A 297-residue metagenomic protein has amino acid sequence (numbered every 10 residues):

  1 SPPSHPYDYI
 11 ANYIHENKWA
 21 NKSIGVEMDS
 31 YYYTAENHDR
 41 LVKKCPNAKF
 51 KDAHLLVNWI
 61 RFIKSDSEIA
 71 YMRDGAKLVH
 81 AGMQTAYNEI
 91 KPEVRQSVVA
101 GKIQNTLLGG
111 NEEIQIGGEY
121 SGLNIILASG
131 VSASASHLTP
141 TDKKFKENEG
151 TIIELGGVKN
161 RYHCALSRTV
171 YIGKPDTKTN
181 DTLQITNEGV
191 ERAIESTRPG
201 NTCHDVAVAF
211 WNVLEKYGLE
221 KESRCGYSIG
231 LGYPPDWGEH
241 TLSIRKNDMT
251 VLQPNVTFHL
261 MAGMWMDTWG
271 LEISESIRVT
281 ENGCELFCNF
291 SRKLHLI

Functional and structural regions predicted by a protein language model:
S1-I297: Active-site neighborhoods and metal-handling regions in enzymes and metal-associated proteins
